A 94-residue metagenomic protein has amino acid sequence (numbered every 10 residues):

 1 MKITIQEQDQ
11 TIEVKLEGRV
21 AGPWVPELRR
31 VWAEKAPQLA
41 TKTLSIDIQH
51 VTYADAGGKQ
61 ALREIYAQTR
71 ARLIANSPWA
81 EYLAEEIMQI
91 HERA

Functional and structural regions predicted by a protein language model:
M1-K15: Short beta-strand/loop segment at the start of cytosolic alpha/beta domains
L16-R93: Amphipathic alpha-helical interaction surfaces in cytosolic regulatory modules
